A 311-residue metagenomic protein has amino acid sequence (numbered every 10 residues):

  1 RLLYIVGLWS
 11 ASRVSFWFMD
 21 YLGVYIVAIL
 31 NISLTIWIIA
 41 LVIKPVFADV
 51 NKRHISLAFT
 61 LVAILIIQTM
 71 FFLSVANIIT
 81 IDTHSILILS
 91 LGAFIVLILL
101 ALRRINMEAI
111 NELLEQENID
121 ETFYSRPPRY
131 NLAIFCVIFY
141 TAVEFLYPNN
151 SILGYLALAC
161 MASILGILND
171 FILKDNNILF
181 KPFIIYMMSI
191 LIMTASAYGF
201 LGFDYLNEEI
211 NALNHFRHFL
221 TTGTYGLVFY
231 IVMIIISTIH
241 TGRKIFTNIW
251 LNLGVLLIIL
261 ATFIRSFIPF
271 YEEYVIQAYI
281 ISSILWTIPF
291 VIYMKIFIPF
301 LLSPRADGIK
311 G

Functional and structural regions predicted by a protein language model:
R1-G311: Hydrophobic alpha-helical transmembrane segments of multi-pass integral membrane proteins
